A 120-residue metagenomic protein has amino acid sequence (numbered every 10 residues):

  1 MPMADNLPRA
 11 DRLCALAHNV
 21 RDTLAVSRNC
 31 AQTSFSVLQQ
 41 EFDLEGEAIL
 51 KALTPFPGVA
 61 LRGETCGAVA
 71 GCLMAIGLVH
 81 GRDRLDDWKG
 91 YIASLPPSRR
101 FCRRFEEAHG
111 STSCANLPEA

Functional and structural regions predicted by a protein language model:
P2-A25: Polybasic, low-complexity association/targeting segments
A17-A25, P55-E64: A short glycine/serine-rich beta->alpha loop
L24-A52: Helix-rich "cap/lid" substructures immediately adjacent to catalytic or cofactor-binding pockets
C30, C66, C114: Short cysteine clusters
E41-A52, L78-P97: Phosphate-handling active-site elements
G71-V79: DPxDG-like acidic metal-binding loop motif
L95-A120: C-terminal binding/interaction regions
